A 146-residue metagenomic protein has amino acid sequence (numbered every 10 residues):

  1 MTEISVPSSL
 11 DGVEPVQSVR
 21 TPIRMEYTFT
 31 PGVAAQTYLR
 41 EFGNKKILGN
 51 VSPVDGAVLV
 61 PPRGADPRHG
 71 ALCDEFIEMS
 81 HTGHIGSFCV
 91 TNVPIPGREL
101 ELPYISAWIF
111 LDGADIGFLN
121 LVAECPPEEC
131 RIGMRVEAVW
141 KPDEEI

Functional and structural regions predicted by a protein language model:
T2-I47: A broadly conserved sequence feature marking short terminus-proximal activation segments in nucleic acid-centric
K46-G49, G56, R63: Residues immediately within or flanking Cys/His clusters that coordinate Zn2+ in small zinc-binding modules
G49, T82-I85, L119, R135-E137: Conserved beta-strand residues within beta-sheet cores
P53-G56, H69-G70: Short Cys/His-rich metal-coordination motifs, predominantly Zn2+-binding knuckles/fingers
V60-R63, F76-I77, C125-E129: Short, surface-exposed secondary-structure edge patches
C73-H84, C130-M134: Short coil-to-beta-strand transition motifs
I85-A123: Glycine-rich active-site loops that engage anionic ligands at enzyme catalytic sites
F118-I146: Well-ordered alpha/beta subsegment
